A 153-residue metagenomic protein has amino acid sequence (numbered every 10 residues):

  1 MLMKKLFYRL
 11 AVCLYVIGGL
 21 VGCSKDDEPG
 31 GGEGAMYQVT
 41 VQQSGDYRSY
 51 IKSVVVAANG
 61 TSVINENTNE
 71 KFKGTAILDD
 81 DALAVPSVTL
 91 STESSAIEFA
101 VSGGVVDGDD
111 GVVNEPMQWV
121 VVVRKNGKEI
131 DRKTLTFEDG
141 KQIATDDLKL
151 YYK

Functional and structural regions predicted by a protein language model:
L2, G31-K153: First exposed extracellular module after export/assembly in secreted or surface-exposed proteins
L2-Y8, Y15-V41: Bacterial Sec-dependent N-terminal signal peptides
Y8-A11, D109: Short, flexible coil/linker segments at or flanking structured domains
L10-C13, K71-K73: Short N-terminal leader segment in a subset of presequences, especially plant chloroplast and some mitochondrial
